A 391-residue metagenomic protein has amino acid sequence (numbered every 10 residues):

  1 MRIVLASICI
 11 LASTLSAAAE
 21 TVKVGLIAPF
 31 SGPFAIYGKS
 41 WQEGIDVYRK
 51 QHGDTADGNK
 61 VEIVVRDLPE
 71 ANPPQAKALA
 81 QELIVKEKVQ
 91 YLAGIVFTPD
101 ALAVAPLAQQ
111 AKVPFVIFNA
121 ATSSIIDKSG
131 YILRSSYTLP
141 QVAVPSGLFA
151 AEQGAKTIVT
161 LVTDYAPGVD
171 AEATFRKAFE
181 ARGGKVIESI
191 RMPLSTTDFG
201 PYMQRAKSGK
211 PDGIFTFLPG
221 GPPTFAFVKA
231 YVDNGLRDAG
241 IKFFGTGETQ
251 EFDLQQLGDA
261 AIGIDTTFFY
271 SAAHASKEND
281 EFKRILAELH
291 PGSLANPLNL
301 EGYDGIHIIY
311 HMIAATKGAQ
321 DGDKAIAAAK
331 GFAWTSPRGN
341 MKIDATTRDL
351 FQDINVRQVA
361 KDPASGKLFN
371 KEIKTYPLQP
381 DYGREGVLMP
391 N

Functional and structural regions predicted by a protein language model:
I3-S7, A18-N391: Extracytosolic ligand-binding ectodomains
S13-S16: N-terminal signal peptide c-region/cleavage motif recognized by signal peptidases
